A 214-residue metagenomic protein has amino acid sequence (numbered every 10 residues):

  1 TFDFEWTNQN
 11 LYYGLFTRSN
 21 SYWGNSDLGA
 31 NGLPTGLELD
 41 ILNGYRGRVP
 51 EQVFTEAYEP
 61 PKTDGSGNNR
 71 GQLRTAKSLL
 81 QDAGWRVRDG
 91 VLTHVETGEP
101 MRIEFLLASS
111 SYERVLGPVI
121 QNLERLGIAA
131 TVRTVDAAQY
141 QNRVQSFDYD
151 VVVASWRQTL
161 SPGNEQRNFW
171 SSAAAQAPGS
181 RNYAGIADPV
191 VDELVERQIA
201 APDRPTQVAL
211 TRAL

Functional and structural regions predicted by a protein language model:
N8, G29, I41-D64, N69 (+4 more regions): Extracytoplasmic/peripheral linker and loop segments enriched in polar/acidic and small residues with frequent Thr/Pro
N8-L15, S19-W23, P34, V115-V119 (+1 more regions): Short, solvent-exposed loop/turn and secondary-structure capping segments
L11, K62-S66, I103-S110: Short beta-strand->loop
L73-A76, L106-V119: Bilobed "Venus flytrap"/periplasmic-binding protein-like clamshell domains and structurally analogous long
L73-E104: Immediate post-signal peptide segment of exported/extracytoplasmic ligand-binding proteins
E99-A108, A130-R133, D150: Short, well-ordered beta-strand elements
N122, I128-A129, S146-A154: Alpha-to-beta junction loops
V135, V153-A154, S161: Short beta-strand and adjacent tight-turn residues that come in two discontinuous sequence segments and form the edges
